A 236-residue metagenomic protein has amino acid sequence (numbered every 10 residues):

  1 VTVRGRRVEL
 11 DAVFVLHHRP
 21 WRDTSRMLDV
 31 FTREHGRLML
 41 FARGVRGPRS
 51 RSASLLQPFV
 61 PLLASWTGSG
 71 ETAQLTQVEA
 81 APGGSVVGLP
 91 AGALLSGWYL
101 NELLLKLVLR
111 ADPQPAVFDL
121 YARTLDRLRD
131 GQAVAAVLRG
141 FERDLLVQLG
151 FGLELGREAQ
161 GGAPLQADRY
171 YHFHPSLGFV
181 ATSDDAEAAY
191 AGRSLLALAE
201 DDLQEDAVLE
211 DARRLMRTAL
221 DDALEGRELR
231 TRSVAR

Functional and structural regions predicted by a protein language model:
V1-R236: Non-catalytic alpha-helical scaffolds and adjoining flexible linkers that form interface surfaces for assembly
